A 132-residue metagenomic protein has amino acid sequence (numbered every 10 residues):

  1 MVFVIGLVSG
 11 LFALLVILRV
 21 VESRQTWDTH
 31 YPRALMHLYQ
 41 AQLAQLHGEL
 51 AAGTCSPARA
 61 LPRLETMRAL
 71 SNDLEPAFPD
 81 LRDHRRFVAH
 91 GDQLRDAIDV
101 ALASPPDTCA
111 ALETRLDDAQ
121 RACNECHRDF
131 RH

Functional and structural regions predicted by a protein language model:
M1, L18, E22-H132: Sequence context surrounding c-type heme c attachment/ligation sites in exported
V2-L18: Hydrophobic membrane-insertion alpha-helices, especially the h-region of bacterial N-terminal signal peptides
